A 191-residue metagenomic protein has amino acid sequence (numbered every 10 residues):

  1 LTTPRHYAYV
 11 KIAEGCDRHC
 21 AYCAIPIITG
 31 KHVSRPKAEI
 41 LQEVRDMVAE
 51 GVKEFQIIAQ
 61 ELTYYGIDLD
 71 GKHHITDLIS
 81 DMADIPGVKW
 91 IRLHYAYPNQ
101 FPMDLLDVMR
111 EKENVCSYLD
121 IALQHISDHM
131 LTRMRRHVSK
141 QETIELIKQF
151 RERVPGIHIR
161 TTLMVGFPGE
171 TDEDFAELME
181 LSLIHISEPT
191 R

Functional and structural regions predicted by a protein language model:
L1-T3: P-loop NTPase nucleotide-binding/switch module
R5-A38: Canonical Radical SAM [4Fe-4S] cluster-binding loop centered on the CxxxCxxC motif and its immediate flanking residues
C16, C20-C23, I40, M47 (+2 more regions): Hydrophobic packing within well-folded, soluble alpha/beta domains
T29-Q56: Conserved alpha-helical substructure of the radical SAM core
A49-D172: Conserved SAM/AdoMet-binding glycine-rich loop
L163-M164, F175-L183: A glycine- and small/hydrophobic-rich beta-loop-beta segment that serves as a flexible "lid/hinge" or phosphate-binding
S182-R191: Residue-level detector of conserved catalytic or cofactor/ligand-binding positions in enzyme active sites
